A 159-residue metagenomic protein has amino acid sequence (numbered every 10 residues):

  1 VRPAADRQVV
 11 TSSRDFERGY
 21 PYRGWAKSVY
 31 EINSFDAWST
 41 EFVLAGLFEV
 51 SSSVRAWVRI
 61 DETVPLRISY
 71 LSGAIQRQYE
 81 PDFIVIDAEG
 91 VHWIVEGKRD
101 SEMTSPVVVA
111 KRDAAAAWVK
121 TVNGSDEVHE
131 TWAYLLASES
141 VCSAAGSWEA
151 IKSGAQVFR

Functional and structural regions predicted by a protein language model:
V1-R159: Electrostatic, structured charged patches in enzyme active sites and in nucleic-acid/phosphate-binding
